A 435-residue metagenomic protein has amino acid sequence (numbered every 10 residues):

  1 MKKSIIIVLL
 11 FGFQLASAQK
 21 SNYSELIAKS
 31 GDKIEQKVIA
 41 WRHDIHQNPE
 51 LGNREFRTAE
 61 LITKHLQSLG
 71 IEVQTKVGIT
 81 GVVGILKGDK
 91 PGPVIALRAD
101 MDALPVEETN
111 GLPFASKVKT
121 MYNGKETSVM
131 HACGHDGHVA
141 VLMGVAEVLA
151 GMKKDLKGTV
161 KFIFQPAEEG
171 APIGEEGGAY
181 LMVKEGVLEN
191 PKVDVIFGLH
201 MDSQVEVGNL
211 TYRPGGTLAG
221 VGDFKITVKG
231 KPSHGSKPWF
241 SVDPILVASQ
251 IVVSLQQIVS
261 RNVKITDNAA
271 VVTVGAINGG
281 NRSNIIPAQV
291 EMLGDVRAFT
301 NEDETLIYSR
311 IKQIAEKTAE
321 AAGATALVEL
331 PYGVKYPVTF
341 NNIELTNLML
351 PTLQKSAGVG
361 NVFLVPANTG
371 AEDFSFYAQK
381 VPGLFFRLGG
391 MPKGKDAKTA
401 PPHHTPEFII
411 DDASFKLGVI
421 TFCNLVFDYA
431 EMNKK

Functional and structural regions predicted by a protein language model:
M1-S21: Bacterial Sec-dependent N-terminal signal peptides
Q19-M130, A140-K157: Acidic/His- and Gly-rich active-site-bordering loop/insert found across diverse amide/peptide-bond hydrolases
K20, S68, S249-K435: Metal-dependent amide/peptide-bond hydrolase catalytic core, centered on the "pita-bread" metallohydrolase fold
D32-Q36, P49-E60, A132, D136 (+7 more regions): Soluble non-cytosolic domains of exported or imported proteins
I45, G84, L97, H135 (+8 more regions): Divalent metal-coordination and catalytic microenvironments
E108-K119, G215-A219, K393-P401: Short, flexible, mixed-charge acidic loops at enzyme active sites
V118-M130, D136-G137, V148-A276, N281-I285: Histidine/acidic-residue-rich, glycine-tolerant segments that coordinate divalent metal ions
